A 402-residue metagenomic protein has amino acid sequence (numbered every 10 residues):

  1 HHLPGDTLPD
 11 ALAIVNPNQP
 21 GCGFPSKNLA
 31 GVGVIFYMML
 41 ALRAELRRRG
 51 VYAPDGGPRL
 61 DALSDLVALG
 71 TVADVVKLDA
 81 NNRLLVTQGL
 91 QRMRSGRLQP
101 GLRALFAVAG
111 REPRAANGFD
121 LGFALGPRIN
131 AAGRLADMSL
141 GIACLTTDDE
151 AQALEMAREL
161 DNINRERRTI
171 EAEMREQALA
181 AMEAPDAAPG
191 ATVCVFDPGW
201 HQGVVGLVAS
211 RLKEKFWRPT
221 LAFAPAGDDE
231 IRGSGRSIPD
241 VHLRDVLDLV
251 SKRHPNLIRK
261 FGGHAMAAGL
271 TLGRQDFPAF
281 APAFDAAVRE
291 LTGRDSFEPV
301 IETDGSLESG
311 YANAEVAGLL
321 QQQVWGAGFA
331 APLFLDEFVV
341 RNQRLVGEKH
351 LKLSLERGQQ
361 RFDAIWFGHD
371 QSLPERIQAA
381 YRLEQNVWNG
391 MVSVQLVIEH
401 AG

Functional and structural regions predicted by a protein language model:
H2-T7, A13, G21-G23, G227-E230 (+1 more regions): Short gly/pro/ser/thr-enriched loop/turn and capping motifs at secondary-structure boundaries
L8-V51, L60-V67, G263: Short alpha-helices
A44-D276, P282, S296, E302 (+2 more regions): Hydrophobic helix-and-loop "lid/oligomerization" segment in the mid-to-C-terminal part of catalytic domains
D248, E356-S372: Beta-strand/loop nucleic-acid-binding surfaces
G262, L320, V339, P374-V387: OB-fold and OB-like beta-barrel modules that bind single-stranded nucleic acids
D276-A281, R376-G402: OB-fold single-stranded nucleic acid-binding module
E298-F362: Accessory interdomain/linker segments of ATP-dependent helicases and helicase-like nucleic-acid enzymes that mediate
Q343-G347, F367-Q371, E384-Q395: Single-stranded nucleic-acid-binding OB-fold domains
